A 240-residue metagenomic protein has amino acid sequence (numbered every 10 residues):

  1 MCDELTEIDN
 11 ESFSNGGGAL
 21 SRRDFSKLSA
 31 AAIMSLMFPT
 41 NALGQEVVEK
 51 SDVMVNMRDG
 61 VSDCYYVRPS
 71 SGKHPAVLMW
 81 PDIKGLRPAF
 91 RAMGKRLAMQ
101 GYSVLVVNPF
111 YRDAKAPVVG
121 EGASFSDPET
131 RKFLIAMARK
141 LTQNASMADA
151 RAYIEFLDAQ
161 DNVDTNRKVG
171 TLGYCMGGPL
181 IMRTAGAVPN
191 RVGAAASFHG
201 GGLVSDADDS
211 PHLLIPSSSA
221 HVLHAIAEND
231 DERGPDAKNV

Functional and structural regions predicted by a protein language model:
M1-L20: N-terminal secretory signal peptides
L20-S35: N-terminal export leaders
A42-G72: N-terminal cap/lid segment of alpha/beta-hydrolase-fold proteins
H74-D82: Short beta-strand element of the alpha/beta-hydrolase
P88-V107, Y111-R112, P117: Short amphipathic alpha-helix adjacent to the substrate-entry channel of hydrolases
A123-G170: Gly/Ser-rich "nucleophile elbow"/oxyanion-hole loop immediately N-terminal to the catalytic nucleophile in hydrolases
R151-L214: Primarily recognizes the serine-hydrolase "nucleophile elbow" in alpha/beta-hydrolase and SGNH/GDSL folds
G202-V240: The feature captures the conserved acid-bearing segment of alpha/beta-hydrolase catalytic domains
